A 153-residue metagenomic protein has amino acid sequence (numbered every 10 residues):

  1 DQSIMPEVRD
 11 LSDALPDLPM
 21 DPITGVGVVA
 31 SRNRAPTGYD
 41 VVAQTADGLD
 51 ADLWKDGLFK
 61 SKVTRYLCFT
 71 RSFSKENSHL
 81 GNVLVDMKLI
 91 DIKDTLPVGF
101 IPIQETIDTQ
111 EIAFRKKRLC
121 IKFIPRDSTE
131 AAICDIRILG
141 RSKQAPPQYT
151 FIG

Functional and structural regions predicted by a protein language model:
D1-G153: Peripheral, non-catalytic segments of secretory and membrane proteins
